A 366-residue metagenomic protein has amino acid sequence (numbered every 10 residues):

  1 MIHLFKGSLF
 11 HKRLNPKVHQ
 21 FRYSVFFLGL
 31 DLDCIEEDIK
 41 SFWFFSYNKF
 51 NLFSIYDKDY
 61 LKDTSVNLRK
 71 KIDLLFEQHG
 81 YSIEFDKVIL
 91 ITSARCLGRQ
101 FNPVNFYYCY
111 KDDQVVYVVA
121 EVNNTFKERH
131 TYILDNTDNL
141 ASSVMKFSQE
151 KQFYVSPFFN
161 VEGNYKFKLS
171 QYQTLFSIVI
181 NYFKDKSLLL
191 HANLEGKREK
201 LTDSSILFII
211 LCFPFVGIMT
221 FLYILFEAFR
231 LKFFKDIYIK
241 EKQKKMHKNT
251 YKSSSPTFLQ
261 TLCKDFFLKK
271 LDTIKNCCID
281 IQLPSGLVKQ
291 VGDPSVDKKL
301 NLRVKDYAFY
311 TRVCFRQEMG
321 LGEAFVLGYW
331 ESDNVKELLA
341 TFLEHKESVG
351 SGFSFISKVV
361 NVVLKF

Functional and structural regions predicted by a protein language model:
M1-K269, Q282-L283, K289: Mature, function-bearing regions of proteins
M246-F366: Feature captures hydrophobic
